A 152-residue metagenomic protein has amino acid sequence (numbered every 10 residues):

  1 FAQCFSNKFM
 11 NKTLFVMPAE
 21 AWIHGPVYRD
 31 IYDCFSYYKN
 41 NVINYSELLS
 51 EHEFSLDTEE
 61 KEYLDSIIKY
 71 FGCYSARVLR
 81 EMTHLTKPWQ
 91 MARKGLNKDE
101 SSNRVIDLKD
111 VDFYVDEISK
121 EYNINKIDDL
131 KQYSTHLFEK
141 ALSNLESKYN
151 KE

Functional and structural regions predicted by a protein language model:
F1-E152: Domain-edge interaction signal
